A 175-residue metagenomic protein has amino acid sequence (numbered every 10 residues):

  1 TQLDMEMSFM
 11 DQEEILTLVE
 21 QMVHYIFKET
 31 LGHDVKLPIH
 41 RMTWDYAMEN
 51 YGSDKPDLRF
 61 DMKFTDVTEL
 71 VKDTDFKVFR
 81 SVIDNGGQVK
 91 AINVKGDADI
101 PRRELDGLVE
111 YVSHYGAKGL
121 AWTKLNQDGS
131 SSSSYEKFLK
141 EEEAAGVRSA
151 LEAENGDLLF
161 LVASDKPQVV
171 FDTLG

Functional and structural regions predicted by a protein language model:
T1-G175: Class II aminoacyl-tRNA synthetase catalytic cores and aaRS-like
